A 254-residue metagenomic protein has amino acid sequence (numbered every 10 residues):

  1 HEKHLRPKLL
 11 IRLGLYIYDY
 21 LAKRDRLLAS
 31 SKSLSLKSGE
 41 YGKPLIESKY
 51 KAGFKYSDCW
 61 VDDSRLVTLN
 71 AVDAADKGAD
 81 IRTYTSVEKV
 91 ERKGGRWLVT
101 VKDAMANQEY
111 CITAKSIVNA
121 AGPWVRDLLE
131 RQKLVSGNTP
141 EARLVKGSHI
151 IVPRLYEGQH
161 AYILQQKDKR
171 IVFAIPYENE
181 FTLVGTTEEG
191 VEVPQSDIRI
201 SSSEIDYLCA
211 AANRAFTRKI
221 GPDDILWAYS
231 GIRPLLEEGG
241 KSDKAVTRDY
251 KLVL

Functional and structural regions predicted by a protein language model:
H1-R12, R65-T68, D76, D80: Conserved FAD-binding subdomain of flavin-dependent enzymes
H1-Y41, I171: Dinucleotide-binding Rossmann-like beta1-alpha1 core, especially the glycine-rich loop that anchors the ADP
E40-K77, L98, I112, T187-S196: Helix-loop-beta segment of a Rossmann-like dinucleotide-binding subdomain
Y50, D63-R65, D73, K133-L134 (+2 more regions): C-terminal catalytic lobe of FAD-dependent flavoproteins
D80-R82, L226: General small-molecule cofactor/ligand-binding pocket signal
T83-L98: A conserved short coil-to-beta-strand element within the FAD-binding core of flavoproteins
M105-S116, A120: Core beta-strand elements of the Rossmann-like FAD/NAD(P) dinucleotide-binding domain in flavoenzyme oxidoreductases
N119-V135: Flavin (primarily FAD) binding-site architecture
